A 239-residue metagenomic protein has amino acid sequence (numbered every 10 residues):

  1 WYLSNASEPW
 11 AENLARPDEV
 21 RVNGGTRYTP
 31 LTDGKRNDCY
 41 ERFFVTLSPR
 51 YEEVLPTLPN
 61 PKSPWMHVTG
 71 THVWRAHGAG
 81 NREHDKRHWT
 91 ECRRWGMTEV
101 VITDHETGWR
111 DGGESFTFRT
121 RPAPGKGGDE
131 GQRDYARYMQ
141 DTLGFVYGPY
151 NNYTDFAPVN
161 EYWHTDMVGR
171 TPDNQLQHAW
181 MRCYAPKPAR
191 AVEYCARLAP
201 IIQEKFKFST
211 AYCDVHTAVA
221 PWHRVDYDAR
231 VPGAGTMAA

Functional and structural regions predicted by a protein language model:
W1, E99-A239: Aromatic- and carboxylate-enriched substrate-binding clefts and catalytic-loop regions of carbohydrate-active enzymes
W1-E114, T120-K126, Y138, T142-Y147 (+2 more regions): Carbohydrate-recognition beta-sandwich/jelly-roll modules in extracellular/periplasmic carbohydrate-active proteins
